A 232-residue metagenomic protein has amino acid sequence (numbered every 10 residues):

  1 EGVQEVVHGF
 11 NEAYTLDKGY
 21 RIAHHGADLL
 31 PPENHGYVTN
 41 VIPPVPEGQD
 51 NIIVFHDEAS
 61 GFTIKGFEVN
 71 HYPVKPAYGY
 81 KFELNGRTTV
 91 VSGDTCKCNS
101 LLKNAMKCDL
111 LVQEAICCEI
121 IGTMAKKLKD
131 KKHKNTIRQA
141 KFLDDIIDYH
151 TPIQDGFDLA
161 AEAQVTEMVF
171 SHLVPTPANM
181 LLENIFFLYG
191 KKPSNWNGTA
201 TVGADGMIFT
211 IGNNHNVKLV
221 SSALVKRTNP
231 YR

Functional and structural regions predicted by a protein language model:
E1-V90, L182-K218, L224-R232: Binuclear metal-dependent hydrolase catalytic cores
G79, N85-T88, C96-D205: Cap/insert and terminal regions of metallo-dependent hydrolase folds
